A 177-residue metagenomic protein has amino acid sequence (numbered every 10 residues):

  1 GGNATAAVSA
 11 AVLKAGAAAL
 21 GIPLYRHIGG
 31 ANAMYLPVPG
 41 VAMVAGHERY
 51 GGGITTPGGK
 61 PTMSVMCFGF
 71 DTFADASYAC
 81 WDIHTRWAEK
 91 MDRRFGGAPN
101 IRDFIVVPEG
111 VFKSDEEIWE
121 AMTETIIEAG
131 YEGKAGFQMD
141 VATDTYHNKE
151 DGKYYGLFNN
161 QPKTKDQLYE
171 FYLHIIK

Functional and structural regions predicted by a protein language model:
G2-A6, A33, A42, E48 (+1 more regions): Cofactor-binding beta-sheet edge motifs in enzyme active sites
G2-I22, S77: Metal- or metallocofactor-binding catalytic centers and their adjacent structured scaffolds across diverse enzyme
A4, V8, F68, T72-A79 (+3 more regions): Catalytic cores of large soluble enzymes that bind and process phosphate-bearing ligands
A17-I22, G29, F68, Y78-G97 (+3 more regions): Generic secondary-structure signature for well-ordered alpha-helical cores
G21, H47, D140: Conserved, mostly hydrophobic/aromatic
P23-A42, G136-Q138: Beta-strand segments within the central parallel beta-sheet cores of soluble alpha/beta enzyme folds
M34-V107: Mobile "lid/hinge" segments at catalytic clefts and subdomain interfaces of large enzymes
G97-P99, G110-K177: Catalytic core of soluble alpha/beta enzymes
